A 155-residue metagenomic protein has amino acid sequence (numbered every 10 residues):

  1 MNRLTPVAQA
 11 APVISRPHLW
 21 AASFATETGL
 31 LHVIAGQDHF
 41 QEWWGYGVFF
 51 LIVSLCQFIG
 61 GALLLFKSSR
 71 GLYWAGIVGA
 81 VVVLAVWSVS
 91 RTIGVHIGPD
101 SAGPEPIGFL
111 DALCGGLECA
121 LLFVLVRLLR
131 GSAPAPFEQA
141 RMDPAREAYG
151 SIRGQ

Functional and structural regions predicted by a protein language model:
N2-Q155: Membrane-interface extramembranous regions
